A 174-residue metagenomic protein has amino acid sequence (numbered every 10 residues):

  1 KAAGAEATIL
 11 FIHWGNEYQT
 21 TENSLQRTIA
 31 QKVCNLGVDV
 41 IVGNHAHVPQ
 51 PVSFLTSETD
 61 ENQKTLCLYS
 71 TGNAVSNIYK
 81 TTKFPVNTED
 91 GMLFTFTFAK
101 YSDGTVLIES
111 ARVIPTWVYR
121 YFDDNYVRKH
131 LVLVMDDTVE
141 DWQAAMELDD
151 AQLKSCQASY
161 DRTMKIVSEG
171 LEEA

Functional and structural regions predicted by a protein language model:
K1-E6, L36-V38, A99-D103: A structural motif corresponding to the C-terminal end of an alpha-helix and its immediate exit/capping segment
K1-E6, S57, N62, Y79-K83 (+3 more regions): Catalytic-site microenvironment of enzymes that process N-acetyl-hexosamine-containing cell-wall polysaccharides
K1-T21: Short acidic, glycine-rich surface-loop motifs adjacent to enzyme active sites
H13-E17, H47, G72-A74, T116: Active-site beta-loop-alpha junctions enriched in small/polar residues
S24-M92: Conserved beta-sheet core of the metallophosphoesterase superfamily
K83-A174: A short C-terminal boundary segment appended to hydrolase-like catalytic domains
